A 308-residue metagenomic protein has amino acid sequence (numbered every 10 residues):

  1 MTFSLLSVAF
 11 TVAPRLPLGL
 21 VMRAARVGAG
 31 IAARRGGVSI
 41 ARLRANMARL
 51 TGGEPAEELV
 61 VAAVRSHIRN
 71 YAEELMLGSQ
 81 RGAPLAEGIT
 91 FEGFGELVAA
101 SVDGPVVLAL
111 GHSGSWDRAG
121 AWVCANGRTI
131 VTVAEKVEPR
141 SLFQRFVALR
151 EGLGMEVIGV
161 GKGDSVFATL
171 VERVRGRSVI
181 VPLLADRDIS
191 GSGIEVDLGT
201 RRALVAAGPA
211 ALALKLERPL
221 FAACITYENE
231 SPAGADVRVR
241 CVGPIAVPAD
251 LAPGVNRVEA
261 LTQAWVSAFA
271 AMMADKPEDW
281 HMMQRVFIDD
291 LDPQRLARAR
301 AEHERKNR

Functional and structural regions predicted by a protein language model:
M1-L110, F143-V147, G154, R308: Membrane-anchoring hydrophobic helices of lipid-metabolizing enzymes
S4, S39, I89, K162 (+1 more regions): Soluble or luminal CAZymes and related metallo-dependent hydrolases
V8, R42, R118, R145 (+3 more regions): Short Gly/charged-rich anion-binding patches and loops
A32, L50-E57, V61, A125 (+2 more regions): Non-catalytic C-terminal accessory region of glycerolipid acyltransferases and related lyso-lipid remodeling enzymes
E87-F91, H112-S113, P139, V160-D164 (+2 more regions): A conditional alpha-helix N-cap/helix-loop micro-motif detector
F94, V133-E135, V160, V242-P244 (+1 more regions): Conserved beta-strand termini and adjacent loop/short-helix elements that scaffold enzyme active sites in alpha/beta
F94-V98, G120-C124, F143-V147, L170-V171 (+1 more regions): Short amphipathic alpha-helical segments and helix-helix/interface helices
G104-G161, G191-I194: Catalytic core of membrane glycerolipid acyltransferases/transacylases, capturing the structured, soluble-facing
